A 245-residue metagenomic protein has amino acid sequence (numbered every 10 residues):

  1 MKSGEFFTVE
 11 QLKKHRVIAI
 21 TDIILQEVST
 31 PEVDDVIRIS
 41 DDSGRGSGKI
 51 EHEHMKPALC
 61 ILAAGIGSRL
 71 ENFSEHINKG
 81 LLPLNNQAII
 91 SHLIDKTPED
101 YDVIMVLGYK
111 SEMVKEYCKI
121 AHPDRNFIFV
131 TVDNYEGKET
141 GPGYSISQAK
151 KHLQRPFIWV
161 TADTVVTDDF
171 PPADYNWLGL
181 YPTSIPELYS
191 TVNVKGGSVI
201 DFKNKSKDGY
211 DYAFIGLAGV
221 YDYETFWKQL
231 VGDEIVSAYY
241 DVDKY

Functional and structural regions predicted by a protein language model:
M1-R16: Short acidic-glycine-tyrosine-enriched beta hairpin
K13, I66, D163-T164: Active-site metal-binding loops of divalent metal-dependent hydrolases
R16-M55: Double-stranded beta-helix
S29, A63, L107, T161 (+1 more regions): Short beta-strand/turn micro-motifs composed of small residues that flank or help shape donor/cofactor-binding pockets
M55-I61, R69, P83, Q87-P156: Conserved N-terminal catalytic core of the sugar/cofactor nucleotidyltransferase
R155-V165: Short beta-strand-to-loop acidic/aromatic patch adjacent to the donor-nucleotide binding site
V166-S237: Conserved core of the sugar-phosphate nucleotidyltransferase
S237-K244: An accessory alpha-helical subdomain
